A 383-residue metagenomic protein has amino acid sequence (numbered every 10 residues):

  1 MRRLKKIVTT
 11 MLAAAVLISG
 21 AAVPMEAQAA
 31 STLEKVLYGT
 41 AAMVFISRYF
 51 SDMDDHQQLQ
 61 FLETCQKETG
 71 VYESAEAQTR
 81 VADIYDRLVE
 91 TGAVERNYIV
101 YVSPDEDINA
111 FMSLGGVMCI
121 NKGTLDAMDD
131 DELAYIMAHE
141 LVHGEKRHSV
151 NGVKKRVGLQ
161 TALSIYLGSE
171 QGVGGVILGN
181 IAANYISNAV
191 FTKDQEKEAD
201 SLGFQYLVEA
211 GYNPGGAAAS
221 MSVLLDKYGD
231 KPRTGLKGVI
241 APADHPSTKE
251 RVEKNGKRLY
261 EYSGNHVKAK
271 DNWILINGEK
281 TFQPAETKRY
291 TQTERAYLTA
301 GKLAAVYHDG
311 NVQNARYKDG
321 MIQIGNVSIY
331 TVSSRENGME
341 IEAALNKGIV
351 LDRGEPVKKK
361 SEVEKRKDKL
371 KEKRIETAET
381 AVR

Functional and structural regions predicted by a protein language model:
M1-M11: Bacterial N-terminal signal peptides that target proteins for export
T10, Q28-L59, E90-E95, K193 (+5 more regions): C-terminal capping/extension segments of zinc metalloprotease domains
L17-E26: C-terminal segment of classical bacterial N-terminal signal peptides
A30-V157, E209-A210, D230-L236: Peri-catalytic and regulatory segments of divalent metal-dependent proteins
V36-A42, K154-S187: Membrane-active amphipathic alpha-helices enriched in small hydrophobic residues
L62-G70, D86-V94, D126-D129, A138 (+11 more regions): Sec-exported extracytoplasmic/periplasmic mature domains
A77-R80, I84, V312-S328: Short, structured surface segments that line ligand/substrate-binding pockets
T281, T287, G320, I324-A343 (+1 more regions): N-terminal non-catalytic structural scaffold regions of very large proteins
